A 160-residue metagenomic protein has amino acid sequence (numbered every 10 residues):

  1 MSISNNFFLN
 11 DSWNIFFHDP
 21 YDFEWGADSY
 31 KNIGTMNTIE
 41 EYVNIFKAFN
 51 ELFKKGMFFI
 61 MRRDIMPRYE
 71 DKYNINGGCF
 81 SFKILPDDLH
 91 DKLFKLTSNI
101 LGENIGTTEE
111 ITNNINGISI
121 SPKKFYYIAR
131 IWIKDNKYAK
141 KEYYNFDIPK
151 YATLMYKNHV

Functional and structural regions predicted by a protein language model:
M1-S12, D28-S29, F49-V160: Conserved NAD+-utilizing ADP-ribose enzyme module
P20-Y21: Secretory-pathway lumenal glyco-enzymes, predominantly type II signal-anchor Golgi glycosyltransferases
Y30-T35: A short, exposed loop/beta-hairpin motif centered on an aromatic-Gly-Thr core
N37-E40, D88: A generic structural signal for alpha-helix starts
E40-E51: Short active-site loop/helix that positions an aromatic residue
